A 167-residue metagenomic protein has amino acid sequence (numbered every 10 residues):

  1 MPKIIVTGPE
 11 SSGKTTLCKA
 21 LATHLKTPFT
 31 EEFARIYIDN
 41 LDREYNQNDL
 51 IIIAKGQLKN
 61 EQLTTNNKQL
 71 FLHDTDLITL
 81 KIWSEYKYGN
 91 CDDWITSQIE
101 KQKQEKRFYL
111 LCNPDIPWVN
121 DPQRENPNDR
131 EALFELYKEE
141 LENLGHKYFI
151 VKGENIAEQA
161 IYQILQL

Functional and structural regions predicted by a protein language model:
M1-K3: Pre-Walker A (Motif I) flank of P-loop NTPase domains
V6: Hydrophobic anchor at the beta1->P-loop junction of P-loop NTPases
E10: The conserved Walker
K14: Conserved lysine of the Walker
K19, T23-K59: Conserved substrate/cofactor phosphate-moiety recognition/catalytic segment in nucleotide-dependent phosphotransferases
R43-D92: Conserved nucleotide-sensing/catalytic segment adjacent to the nucleotide-binding pocket in NTP-handling enzymes
Y88-N155: A glycine- and Lys/Arg-enriched "phosphate-lid" helix/loop adjacent to the NTP-binding pocket of small-molecule kinases
